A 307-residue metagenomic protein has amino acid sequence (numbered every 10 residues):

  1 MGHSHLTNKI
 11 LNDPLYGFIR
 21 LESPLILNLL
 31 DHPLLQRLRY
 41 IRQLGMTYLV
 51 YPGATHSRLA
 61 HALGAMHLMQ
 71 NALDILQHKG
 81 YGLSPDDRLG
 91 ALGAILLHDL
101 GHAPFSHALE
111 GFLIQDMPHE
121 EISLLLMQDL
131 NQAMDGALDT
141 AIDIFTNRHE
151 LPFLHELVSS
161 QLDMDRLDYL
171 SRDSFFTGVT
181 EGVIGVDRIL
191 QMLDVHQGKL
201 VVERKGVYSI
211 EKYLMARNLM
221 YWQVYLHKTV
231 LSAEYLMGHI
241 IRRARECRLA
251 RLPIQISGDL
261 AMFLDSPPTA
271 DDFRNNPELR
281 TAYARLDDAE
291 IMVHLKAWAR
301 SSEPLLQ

Functional and structural regions predicted by a protein language model:
M1-G90, P104-E110, I114-Q307: Histidine-centered, transition-metal-coordinating active-site segments
A91-L96: Short alpha-helical catalytic segment bearing the HExxH-like zincin motif of zinc-dependent metalloproteases
L97, G101-H102: Short active-site segment of divalent metal-dependent hydrolases/proteases that encodes the spacing between
